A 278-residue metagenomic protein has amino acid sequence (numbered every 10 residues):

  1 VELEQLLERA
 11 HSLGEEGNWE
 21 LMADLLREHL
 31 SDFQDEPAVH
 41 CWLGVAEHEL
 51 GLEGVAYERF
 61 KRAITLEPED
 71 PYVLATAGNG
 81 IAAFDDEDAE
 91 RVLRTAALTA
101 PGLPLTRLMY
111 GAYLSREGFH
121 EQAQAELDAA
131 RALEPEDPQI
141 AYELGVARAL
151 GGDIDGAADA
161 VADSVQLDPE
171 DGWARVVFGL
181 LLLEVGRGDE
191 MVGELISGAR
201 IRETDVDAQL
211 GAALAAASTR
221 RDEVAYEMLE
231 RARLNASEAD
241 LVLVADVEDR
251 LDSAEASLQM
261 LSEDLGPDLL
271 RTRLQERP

Functional and structural regions predicted by a protein language model:
E16-D24, L50-R62, I81-T95, E117-A129 (+3 more regions): Structural signature of tandem alpha-helical TPR/SEL1-like repeats, specifically the intra-repeat loop/turn
L30-S31, I64, A97, R131 (+4 more regions): A conserved position within tetratricopeptide repeats
W42, T76-A77, M109, E143 (+2 more regions): Canonical tetratricopeptide repeat
R200-V206, L210, L214-D240: TPR/TPR-like (Sel1-like) alpha-helical repeat modules
N235-P278: Terminal, low-structured helical/coil segments at or just beyond the last alpha-helical repeat
